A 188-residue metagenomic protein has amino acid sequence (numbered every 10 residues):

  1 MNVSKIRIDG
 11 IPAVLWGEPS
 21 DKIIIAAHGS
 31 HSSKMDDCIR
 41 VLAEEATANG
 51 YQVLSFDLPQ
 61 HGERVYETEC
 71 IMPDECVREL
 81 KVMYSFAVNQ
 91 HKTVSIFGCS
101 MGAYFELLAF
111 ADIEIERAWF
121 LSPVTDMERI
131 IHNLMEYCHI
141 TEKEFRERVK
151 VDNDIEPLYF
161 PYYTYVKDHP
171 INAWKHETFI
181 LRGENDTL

Functional and structural regions predicted by a protein language model:
M1-P19: N-terminal cap/lid segment of alpha/beta-hydrolase-fold proteins
K5, I113-L188: The alpha/beta-hydrolase serine catalytic core
D21, H28-S33: Active-site glycine-rich loops that stabilize anionic/oxyanionic intermediates across multiple enzyme folds
H31-A43, L58: The serine-hydrolase catalytic nucleophile loop
A43-V65: Conserved alpha/beta-hydrolase
H61-Q90: Catalytic nucleophile-loop/oxyanion-hole region of alpha/beta-hydrolase and closely related hydrolase-like folds
I96-G98, L121: Short beta-strand immediately N-terminal to the catalytic nucleophile in serine-hydrolase-like folds
G98-E106: Gly/Ala-rich beta-loop-alpha elbow adjacent to hydrolase catalytic centers
